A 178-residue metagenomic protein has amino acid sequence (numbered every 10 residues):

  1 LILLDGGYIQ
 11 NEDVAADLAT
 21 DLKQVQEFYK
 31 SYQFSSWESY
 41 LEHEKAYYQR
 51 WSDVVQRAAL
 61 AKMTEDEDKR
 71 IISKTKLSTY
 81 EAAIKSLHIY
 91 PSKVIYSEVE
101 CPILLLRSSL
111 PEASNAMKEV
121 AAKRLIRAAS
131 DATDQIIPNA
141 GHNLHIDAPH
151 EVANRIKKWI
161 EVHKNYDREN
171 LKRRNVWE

Functional and structural regions predicted by a protein language model:
L1-W37: Flexible "cap/lid" loop of the alpha/beta hydrolase fold
I9, A113, N143: Active-site loop signature of alpha/beta-hydrolase-fold enzymes
Q10, Y29, Y48-W51, H163-D167: A general structural signal marking secondary-structure boundaries and capping sites
E12-L18, M117-E119, A148: Short aromatic-enriched loop/helix-cap "lid" or pocket-rim segments at secondary-structure transitions that line
S35-E112: Alpha/beta-hydrolase
S39, H43, V120, R124 (+1 more regions): Alpha-helical elements of Rossmann-like donor-binding domains used by nucleotide-donor carbohydrate transfer enzymes
E98-A140: Conserved loop-alpha-helix segment in the C-terminal half of the alpha/beta-hydrolase fold that carries the catalytic
A129-E178: Catalytic active-site module of serine/aspartate enzymes centered on a nucleophile-bearing elbow/loop
